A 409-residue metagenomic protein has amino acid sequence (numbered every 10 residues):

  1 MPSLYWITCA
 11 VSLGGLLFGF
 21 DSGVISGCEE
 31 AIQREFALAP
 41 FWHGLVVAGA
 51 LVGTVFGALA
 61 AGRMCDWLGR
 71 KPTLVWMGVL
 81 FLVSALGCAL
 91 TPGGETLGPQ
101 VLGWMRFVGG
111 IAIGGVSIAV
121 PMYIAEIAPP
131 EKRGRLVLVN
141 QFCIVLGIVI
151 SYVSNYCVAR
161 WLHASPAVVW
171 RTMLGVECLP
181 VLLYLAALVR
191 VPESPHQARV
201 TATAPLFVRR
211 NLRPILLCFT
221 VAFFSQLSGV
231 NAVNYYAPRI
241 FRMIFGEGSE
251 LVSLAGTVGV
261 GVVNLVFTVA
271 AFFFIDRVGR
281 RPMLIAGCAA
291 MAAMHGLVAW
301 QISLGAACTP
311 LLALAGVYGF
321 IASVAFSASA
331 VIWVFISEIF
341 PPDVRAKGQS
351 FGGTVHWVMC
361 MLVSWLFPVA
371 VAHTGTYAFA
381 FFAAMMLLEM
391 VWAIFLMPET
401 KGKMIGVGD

Functional and structural regions predicted by a protein language model:
M1-D409: Alpha-helical transmembrane bundle of multi-pass membrane proteins
